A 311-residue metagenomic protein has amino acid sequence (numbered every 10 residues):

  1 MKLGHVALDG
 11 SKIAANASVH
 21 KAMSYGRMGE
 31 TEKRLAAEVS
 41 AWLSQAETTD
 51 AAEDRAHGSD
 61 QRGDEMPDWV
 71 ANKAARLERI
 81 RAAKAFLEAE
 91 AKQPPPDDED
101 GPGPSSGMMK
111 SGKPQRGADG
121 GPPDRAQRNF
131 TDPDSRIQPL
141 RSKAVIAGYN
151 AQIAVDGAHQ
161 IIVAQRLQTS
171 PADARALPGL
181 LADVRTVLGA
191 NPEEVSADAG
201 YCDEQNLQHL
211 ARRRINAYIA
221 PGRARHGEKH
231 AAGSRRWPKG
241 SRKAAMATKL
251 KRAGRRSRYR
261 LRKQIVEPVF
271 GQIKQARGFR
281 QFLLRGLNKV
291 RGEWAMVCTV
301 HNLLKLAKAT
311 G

Functional and structural regions predicted by a protein language model:
M1-G311: Anion-binding and metal-coordination hotspots
